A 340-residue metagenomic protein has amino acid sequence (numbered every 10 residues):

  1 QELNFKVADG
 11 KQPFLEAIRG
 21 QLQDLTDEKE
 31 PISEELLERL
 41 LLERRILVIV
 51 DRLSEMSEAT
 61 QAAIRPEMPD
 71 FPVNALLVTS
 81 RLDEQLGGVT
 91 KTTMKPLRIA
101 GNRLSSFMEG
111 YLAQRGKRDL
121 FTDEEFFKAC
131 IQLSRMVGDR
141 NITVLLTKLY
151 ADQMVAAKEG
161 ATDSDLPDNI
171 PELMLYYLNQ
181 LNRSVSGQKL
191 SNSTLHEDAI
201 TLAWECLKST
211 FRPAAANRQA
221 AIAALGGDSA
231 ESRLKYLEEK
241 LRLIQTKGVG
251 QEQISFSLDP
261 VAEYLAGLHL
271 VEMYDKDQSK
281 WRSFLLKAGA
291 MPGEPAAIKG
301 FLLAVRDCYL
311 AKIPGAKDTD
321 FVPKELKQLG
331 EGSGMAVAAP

Functional and structural regions predicted by a protein language model:
Q1-L3, F71-N74, Q85-G88, R98-F107 (+3 more regions): Extended hydrophobic
Q1-R39, E43: Post-nucleotide-binding-loop coupling segment downstream of the phosphate-binding loop, primarily in RecA-like P-loop
L3-A8, L53-S57, Q85: Short acidic, S/G/P-rich loop/turn micro-motifs used as interaction or catalytic elements
E38, Q61-P69, L234: Short amphipathic alpha-helical segments and helix-helix/interface helices
E38-L41, P66, R242-V249: A short acidic-Thr-Gly-centered motif at the start of a beta-strand
R39-T60: Conserved P-loop NTPase "ATPase switch" module shared by AAA+ and STAND
E55, M68-T93: Sensor-1/coupling segment of RecA-like P-loop NTPase cores
G250, H269-P340: Extended amphipathic alpha-helical scaffold segments
